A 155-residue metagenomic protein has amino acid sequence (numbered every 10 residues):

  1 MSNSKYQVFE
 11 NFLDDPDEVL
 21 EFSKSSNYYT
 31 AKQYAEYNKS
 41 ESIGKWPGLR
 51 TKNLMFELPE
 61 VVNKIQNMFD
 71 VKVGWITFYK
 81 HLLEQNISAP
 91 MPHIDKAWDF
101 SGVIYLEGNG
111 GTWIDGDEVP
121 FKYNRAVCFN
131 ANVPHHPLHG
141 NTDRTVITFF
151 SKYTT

Functional and structural regions predicted by a protein language model:
M1-T77, A89: Non-heme Fe(II)/2-oxoglutarate
V73-T155: Catalytic core of non-heme Fe(II) oxygenases with the double-stranded beta-helix
